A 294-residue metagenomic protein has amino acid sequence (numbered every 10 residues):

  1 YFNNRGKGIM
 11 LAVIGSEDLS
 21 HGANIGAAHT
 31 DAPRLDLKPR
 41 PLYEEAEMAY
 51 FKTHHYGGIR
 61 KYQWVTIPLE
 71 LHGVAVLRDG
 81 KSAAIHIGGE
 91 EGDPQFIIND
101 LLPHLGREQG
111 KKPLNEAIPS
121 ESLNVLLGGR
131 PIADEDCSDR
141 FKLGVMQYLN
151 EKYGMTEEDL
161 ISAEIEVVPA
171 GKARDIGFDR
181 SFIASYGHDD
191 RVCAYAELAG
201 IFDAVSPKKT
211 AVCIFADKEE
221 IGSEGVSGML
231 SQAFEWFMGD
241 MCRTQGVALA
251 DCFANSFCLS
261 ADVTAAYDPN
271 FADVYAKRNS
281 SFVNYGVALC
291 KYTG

Functional and structural regions predicted by a protein language model:
Y1-G294: N-terminal hydrophobic/helix-forming segments and targeting peptides
